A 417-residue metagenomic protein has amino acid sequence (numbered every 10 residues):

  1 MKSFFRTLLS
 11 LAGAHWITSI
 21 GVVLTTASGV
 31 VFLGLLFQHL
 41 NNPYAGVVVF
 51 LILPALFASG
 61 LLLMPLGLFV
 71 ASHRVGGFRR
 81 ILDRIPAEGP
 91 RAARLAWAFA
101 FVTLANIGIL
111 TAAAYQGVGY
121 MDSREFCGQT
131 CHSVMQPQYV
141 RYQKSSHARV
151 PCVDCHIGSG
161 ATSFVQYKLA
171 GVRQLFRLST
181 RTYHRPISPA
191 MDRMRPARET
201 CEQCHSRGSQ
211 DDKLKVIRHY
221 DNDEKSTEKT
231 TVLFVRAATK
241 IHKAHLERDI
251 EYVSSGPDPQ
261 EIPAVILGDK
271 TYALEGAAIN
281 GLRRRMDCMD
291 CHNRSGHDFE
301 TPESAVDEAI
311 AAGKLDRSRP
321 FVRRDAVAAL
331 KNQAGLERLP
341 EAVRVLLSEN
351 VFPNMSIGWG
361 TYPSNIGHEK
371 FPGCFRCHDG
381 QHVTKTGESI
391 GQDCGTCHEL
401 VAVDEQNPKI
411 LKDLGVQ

Functional and structural regions predicted by a protein language model:
S3-A27: Juxtamembrane interface helix immediately N-terminal to a transmembrane segment
T7-A14, Q38-A58, L63-P196, L214-L282 (+4 more regions): Sequence context of c-type cytochrome heme-c attachment sites
T26-H39: Alpha-helical transmembrane segments of multi-pass membrane proteins
H156, H205-G208, H292, H378 (+1 more regions): Helix-to-catalytic-loop junction in kinase catalytic cores
R193-R198, E202-G208: Polar, glycine-rich mid-to-C-terminal structural blocks that act as macromolecule-binding/assembly scaffolds
S209-D211, G296: Short acidic/polar inter-strand loop motif in beta-rich domains
R285, R294-D298: A conserved active-site cap/scaffold subdomain adjacent to cofactor or substrate pockets
I390-A402, L411-V416: Active/binding-pocket-proximal capping segment
